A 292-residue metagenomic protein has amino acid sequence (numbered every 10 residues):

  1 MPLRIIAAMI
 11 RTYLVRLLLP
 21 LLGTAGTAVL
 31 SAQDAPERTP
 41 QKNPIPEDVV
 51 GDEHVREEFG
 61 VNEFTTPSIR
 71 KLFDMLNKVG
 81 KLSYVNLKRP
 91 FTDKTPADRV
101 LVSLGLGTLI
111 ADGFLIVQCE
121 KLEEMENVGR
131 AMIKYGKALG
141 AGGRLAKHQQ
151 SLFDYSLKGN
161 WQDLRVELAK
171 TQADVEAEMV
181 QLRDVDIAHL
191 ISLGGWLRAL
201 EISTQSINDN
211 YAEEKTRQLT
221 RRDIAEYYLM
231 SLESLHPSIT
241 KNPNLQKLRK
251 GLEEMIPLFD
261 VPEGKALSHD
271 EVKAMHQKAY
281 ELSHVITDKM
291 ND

Functional and structural regions predicted by a protein language model:
L3-L18: Bacterial N-terminal signal peptides that target proteins for export
R16-G26: Bacterial N-terminal signal peptides
L30-A32: Boundary at the C-terminal end of the N-terminal hydrophobic targeting segment
A35-L152: N-terminal Sec/ER secretory leader and immediately downstream segment of secreted/extracellular precursors
G113-E120, L139, G143, E178-L182 (+4 more regions): Secondary-structure edge/capping motif, primarily at the C-terminal ends of alpha-helices and the immediately following
E126-R130, Q150-S151, L190-L193, K215-R222 (+2 more regions): Short, charged, amphipathic alpha-helical segments
Y155-I239: Extended amphipathic alpha-helical interaction segments
H236-D292: A cross-kingdom marker for long, charged
